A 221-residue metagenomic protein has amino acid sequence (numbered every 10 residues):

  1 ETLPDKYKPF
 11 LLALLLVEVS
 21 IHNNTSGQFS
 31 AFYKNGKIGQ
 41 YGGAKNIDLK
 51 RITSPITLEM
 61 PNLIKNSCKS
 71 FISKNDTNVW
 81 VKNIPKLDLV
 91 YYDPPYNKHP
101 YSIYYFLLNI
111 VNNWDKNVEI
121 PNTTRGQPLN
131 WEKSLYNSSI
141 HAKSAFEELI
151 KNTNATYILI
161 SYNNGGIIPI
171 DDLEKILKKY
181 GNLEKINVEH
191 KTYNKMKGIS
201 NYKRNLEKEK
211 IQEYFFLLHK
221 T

Functional and structural regions predicted by a protein language model:
E1-Y104, K116-L129: SAM-dependent nucleic-acid methyltransferase catalytic core
T77-W80, A145-L149, Y202-N205: Generic recognition of flexible, low-complexity loop/linker segments
N83-K86, P100-L108, I168-L173, K197-G198: A short acidic (Asp/Glu
D88, T156, Y214: Residue-level detector of short, conserved catalytic/binding motifs and their immediate flanks
Y91-D93, L159, L217: Structural motif
N97-A155: SAM-dependent methyltransferase catalytic-core segment centered on the flexible catalytic loop and adjoining short
K133-G181, V188: Conserved Class I SAM-dependent methyltransferase catalytic core
P169-T221: C-terminal catalytic and target-recognition region of SAM-dependent MTase-like enzymes, primarily methyltransferases
